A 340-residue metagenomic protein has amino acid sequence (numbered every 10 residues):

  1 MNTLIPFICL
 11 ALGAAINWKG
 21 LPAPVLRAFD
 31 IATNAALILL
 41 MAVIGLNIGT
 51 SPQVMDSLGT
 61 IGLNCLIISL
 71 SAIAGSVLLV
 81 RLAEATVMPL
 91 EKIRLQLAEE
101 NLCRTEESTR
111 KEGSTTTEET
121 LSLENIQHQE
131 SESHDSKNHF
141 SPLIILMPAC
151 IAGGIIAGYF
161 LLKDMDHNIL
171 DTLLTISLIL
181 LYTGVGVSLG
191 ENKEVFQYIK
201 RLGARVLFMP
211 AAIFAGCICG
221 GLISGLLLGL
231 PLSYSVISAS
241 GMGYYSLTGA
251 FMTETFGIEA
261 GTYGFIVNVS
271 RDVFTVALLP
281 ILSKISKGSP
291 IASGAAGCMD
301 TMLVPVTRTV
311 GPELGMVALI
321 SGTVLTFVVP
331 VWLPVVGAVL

Functional and structural regions predicted by a protein language model:
M1-V54, G75-V87, L102-V195, A212-L226: Structural signature of multi-pass alpha-helical membrane transport proteins
W18-P24, I48-C65, E84-I93, L162 (+5 more regions): Juxtamembrane helix-boundary/capping and inter-helix hinge elements in multi-pass membrane proteins
I38, T275-V276, M302-L303, P330: Hydrophobic transmembrane alpha-helices of multi-pass small-molecule transporters
T50, A98-E106, R110-G113, Y234-F274 (+1 more regions): Alpha-helical membrane segments and immediately flanking helix-loop junctions that form or couple to the substrate/ion
M55-L78, M147, K193-L222, G261 (+2 more regions): Entry/N-cap segments of selected transmembrane alpha helices and their immediately preceding amphipathic helices
G59-L63, L170-L174, Y234-S238: Non-cytosolic membrane-interface motifs at loop->transmembrane helix junctions
N64-E100, L207-M252, S270-S283: Transmembrane alpha-helices that form the ion-translocation and gating core of multi-pass ion transport proteins
P330-L340: Juxtamembrane boundary at the C-terminal end of a transmembrane helix
